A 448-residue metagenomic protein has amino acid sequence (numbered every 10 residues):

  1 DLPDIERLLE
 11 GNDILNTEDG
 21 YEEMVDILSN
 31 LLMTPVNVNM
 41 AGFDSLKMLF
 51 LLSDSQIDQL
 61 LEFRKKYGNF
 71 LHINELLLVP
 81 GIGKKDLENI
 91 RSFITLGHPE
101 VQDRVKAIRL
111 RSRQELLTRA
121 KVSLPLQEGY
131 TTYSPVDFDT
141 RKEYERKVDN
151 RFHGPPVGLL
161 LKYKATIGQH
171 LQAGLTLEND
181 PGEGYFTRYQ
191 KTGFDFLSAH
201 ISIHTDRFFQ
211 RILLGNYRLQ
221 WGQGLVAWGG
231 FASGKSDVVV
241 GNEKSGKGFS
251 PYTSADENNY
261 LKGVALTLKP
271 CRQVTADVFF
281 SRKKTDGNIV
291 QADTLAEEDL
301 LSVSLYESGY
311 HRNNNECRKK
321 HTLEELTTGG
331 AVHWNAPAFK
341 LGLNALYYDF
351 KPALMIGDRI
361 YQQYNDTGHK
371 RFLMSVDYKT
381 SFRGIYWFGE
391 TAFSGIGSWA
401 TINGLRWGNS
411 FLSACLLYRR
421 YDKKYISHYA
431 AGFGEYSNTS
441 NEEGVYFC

Functional and structural regions predicted by a protein language model:
D1-L51, S55-E62, L96-E100, V105-K106: Long, highly charged, low-complexity intrinsically disordered interaction regions that mediate electrostatic DNA/RNA
M48, S55, L61, K66-N69 (+1 more regions): Outer-membrane beta-barrel channel domains
